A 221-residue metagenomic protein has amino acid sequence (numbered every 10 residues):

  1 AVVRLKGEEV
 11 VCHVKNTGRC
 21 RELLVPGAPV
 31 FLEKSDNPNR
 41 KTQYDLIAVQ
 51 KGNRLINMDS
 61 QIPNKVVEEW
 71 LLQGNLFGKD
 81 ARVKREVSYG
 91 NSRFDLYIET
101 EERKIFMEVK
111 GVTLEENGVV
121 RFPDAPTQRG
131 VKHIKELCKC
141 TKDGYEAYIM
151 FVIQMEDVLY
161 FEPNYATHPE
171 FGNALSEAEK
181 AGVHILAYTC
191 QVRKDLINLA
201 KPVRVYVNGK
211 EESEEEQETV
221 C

Functional and structural regions predicted by a protein language model:
A1-V2: Short aromatic-glycine-enriched beta-strand elements
T17-F31, C138: Short nucleic-acid-contacting surface segments enriched for D/E, G, S/T with interspersed K/R
V25-N37, T189-C190: Flexible glycine-rich surface loops and low-complexity tracts that mediate binding to linear polymers
N37-R54, A200: OB-fold/S1-family single-stranded nucleic acid-binding modules
L72-Y89: A short acidic/basic microdomain associated with nuclease active sites
F94-D124, L137: Conserved catalytic cores of phosphodiester-cleaving nucleases, focusing on short active-site segments
G118-Q128, C138-T167, T189: Nucleic-acid nuclease catalytic cores
M155-C221: Domain-level recognition of nuclease-like catalytic cores that cleave nucleotide substrates
